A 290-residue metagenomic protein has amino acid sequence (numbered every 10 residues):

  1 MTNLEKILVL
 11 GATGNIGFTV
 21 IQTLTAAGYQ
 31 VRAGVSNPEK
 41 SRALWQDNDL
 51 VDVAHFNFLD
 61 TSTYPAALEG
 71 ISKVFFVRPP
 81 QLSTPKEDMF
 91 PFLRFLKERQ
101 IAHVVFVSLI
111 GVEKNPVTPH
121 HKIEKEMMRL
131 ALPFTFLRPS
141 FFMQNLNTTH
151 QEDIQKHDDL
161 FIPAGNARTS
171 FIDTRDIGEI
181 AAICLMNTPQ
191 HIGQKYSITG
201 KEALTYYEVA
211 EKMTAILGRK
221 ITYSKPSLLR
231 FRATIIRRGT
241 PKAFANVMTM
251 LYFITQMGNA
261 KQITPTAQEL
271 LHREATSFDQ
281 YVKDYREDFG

Functional and structural regions predicted by a protein language model:
L4-Y29: N-terminal Rossmann NAD(P)H-binding glycine-rich loop of SDR-like oxidoreductase domains
A54-I71: Conserved Rossmann-fold cofactor-binding substructure of NAD(P)-dependent oxidoreductases
P79-D159: Glycine-/Pro-rich loop/turn segments that contact NAD(P) or position catalytic residues in Rossmann-like domains
L146-E152, C184-K195, K261, G290: Glycine/proline-rich active-site loop of Rossmann-fold NAD(P)-dependent oxidoreductases
P163-C184, Q194: Substrate-positioning beta->alpha
R168-R175, T199-A215, L229-R230, T276: Substrate-binding strand-loop-helix patch in Rossmann-like NAD(P)-dependent oxidoreductase/epimerase domains
Y196, K212-M257: Terminal hydrophobic/aromatic helix or amphipathic segment near a protein terminus
T266, L271-G290: Amphipathic terminal alpha-helices
